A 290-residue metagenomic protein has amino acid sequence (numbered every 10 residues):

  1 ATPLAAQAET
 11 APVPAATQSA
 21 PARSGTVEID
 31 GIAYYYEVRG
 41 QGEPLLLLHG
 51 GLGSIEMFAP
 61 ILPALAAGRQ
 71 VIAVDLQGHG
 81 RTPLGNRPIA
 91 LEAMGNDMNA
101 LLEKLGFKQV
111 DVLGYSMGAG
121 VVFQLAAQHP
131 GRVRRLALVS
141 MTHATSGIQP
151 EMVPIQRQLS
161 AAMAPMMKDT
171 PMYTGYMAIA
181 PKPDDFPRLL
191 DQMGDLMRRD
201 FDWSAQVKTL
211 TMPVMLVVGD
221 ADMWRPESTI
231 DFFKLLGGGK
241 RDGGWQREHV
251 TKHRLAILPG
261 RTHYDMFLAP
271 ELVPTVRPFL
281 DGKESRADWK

Functional and structural regions predicted by a protein language model:
I32-P83: Conserved HGGG/HGGXW glycine-rich cap/lid loop of the alpha/beta-hydrolase fold
R39, A73-L113: Active-site loop/oxyanion-hole signature of alpha/beta-hydrolase fold enzymes
G120-Q128, R134-G175: Flexible "cap/lid" loop of the alpha/beta hydrolase fold
L190-Q206, M212: Active-site nucleophile elbow and catalytic-triad environment of alpha/beta-hydrolase enzymes
L210, L216-V218: Short beta-strand/loop motif that positions the catalytic acidic residue of the alpha/beta-hydrolase fold
A221-R225, H263-Y264: Acidic catalytic loop of the alpha/beta-hydrolase fold
M223-D231, K240: Conserved alpha/beta-hydrolase "acid-adjacent" motif
G243, H249-K290: Catalytic active-site module of serine/aspartate enzymes centered on a nucleophile-bearing elbow/loop
